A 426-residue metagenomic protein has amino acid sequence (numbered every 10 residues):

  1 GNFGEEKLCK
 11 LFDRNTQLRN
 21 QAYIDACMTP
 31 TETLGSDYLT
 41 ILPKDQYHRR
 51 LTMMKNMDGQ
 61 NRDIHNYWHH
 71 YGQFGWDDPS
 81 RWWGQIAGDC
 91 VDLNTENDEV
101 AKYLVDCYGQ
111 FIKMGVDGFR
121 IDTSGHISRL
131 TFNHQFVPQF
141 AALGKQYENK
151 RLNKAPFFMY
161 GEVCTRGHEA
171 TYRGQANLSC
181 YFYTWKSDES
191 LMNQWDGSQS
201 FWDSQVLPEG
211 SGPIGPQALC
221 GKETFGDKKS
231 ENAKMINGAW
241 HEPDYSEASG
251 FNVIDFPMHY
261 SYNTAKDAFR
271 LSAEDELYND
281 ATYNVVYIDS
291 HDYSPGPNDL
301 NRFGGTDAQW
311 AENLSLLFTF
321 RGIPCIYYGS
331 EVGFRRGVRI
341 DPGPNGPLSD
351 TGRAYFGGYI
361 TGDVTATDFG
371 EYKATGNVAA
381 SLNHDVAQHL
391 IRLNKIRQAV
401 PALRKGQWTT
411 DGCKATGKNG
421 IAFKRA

Functional and structural regions predicted by a protein language model:
N2-Q85, H259-R270: Core domains of carbohydrate- and sulfate-ester-processing enzymes
G4-T31, D106-I112, D117-N284, N301-D307 (+4 more regions): Active-site-proximal helices and loops of the catalytic beta/alpha 8
Q21, R62-M114, S124: Active-site-adjacent "subsite" loops/lids of carbohydrate-active enzymes
D77-E96, M114-G115, S290-L300, T365-N377: Short glycine/proline-rich turn/loop motifs
W310-E312: Conserved interdomain hinge at the start of the Helicase C-terminal
T319: Conserved active-site segments centered on acidic
